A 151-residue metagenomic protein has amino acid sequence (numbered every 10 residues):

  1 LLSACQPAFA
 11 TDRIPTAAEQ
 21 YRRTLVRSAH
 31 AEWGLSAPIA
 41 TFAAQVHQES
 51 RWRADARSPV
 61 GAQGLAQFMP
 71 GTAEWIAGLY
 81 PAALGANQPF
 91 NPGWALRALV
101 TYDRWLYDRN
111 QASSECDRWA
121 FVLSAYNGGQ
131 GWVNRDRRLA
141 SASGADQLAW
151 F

Functional and structural regions predicted by a protein language model:
L1-P7: Hydrophobic h-region of N-terminal signal peptides that target proteins for export in Gram-negative bacteria
P7-F151: Catalytic glycan-binding domains that act on GlcNAc-containing polysaccharides
